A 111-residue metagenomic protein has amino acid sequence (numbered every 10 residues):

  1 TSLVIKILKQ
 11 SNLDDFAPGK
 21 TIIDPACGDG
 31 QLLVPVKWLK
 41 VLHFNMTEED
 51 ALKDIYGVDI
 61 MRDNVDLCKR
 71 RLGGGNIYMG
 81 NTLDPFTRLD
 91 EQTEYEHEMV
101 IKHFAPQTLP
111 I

Functional and structural regions predicted by a protein language model:
T1-I111: SAM-dependent methyltransferase catalytic region
